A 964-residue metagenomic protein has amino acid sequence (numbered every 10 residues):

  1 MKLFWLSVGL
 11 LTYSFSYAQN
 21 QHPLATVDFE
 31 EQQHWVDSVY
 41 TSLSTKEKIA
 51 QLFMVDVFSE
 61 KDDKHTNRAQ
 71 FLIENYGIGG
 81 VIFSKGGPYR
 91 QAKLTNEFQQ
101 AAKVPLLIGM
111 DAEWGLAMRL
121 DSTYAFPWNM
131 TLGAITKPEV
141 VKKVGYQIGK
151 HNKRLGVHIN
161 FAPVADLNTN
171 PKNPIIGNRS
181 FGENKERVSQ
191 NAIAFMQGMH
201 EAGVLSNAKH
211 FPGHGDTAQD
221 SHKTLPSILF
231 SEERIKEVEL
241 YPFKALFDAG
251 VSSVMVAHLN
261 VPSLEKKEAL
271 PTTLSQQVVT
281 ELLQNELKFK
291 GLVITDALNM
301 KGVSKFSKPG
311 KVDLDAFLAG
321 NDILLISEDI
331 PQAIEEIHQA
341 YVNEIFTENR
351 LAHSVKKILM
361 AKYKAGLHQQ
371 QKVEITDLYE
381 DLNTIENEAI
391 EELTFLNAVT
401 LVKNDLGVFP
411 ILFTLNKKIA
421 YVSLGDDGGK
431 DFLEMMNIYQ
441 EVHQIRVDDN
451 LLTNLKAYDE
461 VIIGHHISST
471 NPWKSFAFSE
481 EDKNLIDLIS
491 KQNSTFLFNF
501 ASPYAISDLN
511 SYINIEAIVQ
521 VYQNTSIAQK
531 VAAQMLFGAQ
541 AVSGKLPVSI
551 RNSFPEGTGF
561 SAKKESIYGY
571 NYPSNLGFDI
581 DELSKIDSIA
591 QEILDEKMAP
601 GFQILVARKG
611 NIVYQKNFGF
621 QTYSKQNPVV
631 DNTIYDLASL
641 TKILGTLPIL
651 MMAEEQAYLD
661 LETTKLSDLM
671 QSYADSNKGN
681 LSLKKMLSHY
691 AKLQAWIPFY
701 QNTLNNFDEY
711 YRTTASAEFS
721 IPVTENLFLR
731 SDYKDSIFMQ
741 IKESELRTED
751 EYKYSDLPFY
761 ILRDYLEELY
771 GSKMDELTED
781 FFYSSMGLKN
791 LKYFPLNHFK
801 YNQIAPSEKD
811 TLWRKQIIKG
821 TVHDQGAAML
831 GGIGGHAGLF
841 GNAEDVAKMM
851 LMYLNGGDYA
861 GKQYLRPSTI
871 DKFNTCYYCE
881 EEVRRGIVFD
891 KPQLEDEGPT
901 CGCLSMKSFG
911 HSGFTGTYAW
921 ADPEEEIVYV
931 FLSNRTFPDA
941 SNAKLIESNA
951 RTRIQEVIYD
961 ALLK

Functional and structural regions predicted by a protein language model:
M1-H22: Bacterial Sec-dependent N-terminal signal peptides
Q19-V55, S59-F71, S307-D579: Preference for extracellular/luminal or secreted protein segments
S38, S122, T217, D449 (+5 more regions): Coil residues (strongly favoring Ser/Thr
S44, V81, K93-L106, L116-M118 (+2 more regions): Second-shell residues forming the walls of enzyme active-site clefts
E348, A352-K356, M360-H368, H443-R446 (+8 more regions): Short, gly/Ser/Thr-rich active-site loops of penicillin-recognizing serine hydrolases
L576-L637, L659-T664, I817, D824 (+2 more regions): Short, conserved catalytic-motif segment at the N-terminal edge
K585, E596-Q603, K625-S688, S744-P758 (+1 more regions): Short active-site loop at a secondary-structure junction that contains or immediately precedes the catalytic residue(s)
S676-M906: Short, surface-exposed loop or secondary-structure junction motifs that flank catalytic or metal-binding residues
